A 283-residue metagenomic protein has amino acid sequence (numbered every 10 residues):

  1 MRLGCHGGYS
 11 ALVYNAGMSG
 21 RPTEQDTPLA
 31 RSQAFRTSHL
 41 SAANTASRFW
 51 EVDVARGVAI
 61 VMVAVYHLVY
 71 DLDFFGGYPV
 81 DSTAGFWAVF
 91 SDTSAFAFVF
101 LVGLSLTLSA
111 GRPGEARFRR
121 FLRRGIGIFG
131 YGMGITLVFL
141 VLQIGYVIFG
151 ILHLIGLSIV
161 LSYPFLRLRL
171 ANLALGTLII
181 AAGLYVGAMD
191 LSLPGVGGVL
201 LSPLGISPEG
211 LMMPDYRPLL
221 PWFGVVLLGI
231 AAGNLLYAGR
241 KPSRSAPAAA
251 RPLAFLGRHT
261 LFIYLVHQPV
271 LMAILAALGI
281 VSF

Functional and structural regions predicted by a protein language model:
M1-R2, A11: Ser/Thr/Pro/Gly-rich low-complexity, intrinsically disordered segments
Y9-F283: Alpha-helical transmembrane segments and their immediate juxtamembrane cytosolic regions
